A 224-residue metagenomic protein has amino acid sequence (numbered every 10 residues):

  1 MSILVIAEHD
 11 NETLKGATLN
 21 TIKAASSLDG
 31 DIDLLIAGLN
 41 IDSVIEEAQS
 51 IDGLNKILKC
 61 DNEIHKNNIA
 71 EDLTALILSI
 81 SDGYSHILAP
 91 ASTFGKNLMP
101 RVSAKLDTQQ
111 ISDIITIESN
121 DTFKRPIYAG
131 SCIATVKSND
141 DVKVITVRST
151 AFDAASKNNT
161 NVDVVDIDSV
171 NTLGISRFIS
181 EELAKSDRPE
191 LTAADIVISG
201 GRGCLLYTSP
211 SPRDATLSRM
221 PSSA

Functional and structural regions predicted by a protein language model:
M1-S209, R213: N-terminal glycine-rich FAD/FM-binding segment characteristic of electron-transfer flavoproteins
P212-D214, S218-A224: Positively charged, low-complexity/disordered segments
